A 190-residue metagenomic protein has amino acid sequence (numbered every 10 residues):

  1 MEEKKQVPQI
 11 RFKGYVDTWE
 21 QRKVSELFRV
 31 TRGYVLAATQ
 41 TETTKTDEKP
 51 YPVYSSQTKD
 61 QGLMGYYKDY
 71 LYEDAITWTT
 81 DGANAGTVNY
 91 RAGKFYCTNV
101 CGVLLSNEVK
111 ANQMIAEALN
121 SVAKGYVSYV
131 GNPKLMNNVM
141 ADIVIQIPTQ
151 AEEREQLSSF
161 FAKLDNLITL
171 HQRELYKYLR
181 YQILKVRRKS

Functional and structural regions predicted by a protein language model:
M1-S190: Feature detects amphipathic, helix-rich regulatory segments
